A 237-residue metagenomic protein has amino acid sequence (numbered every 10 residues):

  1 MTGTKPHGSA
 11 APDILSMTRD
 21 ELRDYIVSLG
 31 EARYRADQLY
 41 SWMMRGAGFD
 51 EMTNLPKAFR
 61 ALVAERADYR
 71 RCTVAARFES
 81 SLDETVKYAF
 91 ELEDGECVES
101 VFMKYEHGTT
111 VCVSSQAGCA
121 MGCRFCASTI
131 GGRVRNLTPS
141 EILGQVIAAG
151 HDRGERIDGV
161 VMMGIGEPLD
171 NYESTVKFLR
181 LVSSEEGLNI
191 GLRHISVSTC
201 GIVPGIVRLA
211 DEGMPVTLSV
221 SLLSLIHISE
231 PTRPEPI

Functional and structural regions predicted by a protein language model:
M1-T109: Flexible, acidic/Gly-rich N-terminal and inter-domain linker regions that tether and position cofactor-handling modules
I26, M43-A47, A127-I130, G164 (+1 more regions): Short amphipathic alpha-helical interaction patches enriched in hydrophobic/aromatic residues with interspersed Lys/Arg
A47-E51, G205, P236: Short amphipathic alpha-helical segments with coiled-coil-like heptad repeat character
N54, D211, E230: Phosphate-coordinating loops and pocket residues in cytosolic domains that bind phosphorylated ligands
E96-V216: Conserved Radical SAM active-site core
A117, L223-S224: Short, acidic/turn-prone active-site loops that include or flank metal/cofactor- and phosphate-binding residues
I226-I237: Single conserved hydrophobic/aromatic residue that forms the stacking wall/gate of nucleotide- or nucleobase-binding
